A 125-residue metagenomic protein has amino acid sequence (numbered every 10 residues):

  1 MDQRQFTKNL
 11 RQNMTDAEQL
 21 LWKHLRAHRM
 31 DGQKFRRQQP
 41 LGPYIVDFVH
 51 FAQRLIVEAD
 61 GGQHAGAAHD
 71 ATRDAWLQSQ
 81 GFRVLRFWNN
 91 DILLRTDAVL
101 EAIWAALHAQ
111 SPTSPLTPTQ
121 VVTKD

Functional and structural regions predicted by a protein language model:
M1-Q33, L107-D125: Solvent-exposed, charged helical/coil patches that constitute nucleic-acid or partner-interaction surfaces
L10-T15, G42-L107: Basic, amphipathic alpha-helical patches used to engage nucleic acids or provide basic targeting signals, exemplified
Q33-K34, F82: A generic structural motif
K34-F35, Y44: A short, acidic/glycine-rich surface segment
Q38: Charged, terminal alpha-helix-loop-beta segments that serve as non-catalytic nucleic-acid engagement and/or assembly
